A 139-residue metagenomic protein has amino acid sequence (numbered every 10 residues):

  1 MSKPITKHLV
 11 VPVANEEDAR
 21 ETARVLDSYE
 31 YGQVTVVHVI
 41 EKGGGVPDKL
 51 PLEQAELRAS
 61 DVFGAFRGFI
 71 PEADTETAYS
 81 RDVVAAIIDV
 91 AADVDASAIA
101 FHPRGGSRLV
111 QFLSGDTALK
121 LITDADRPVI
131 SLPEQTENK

Functional and structural regions predicted by a protein language model:
M1-A19, A125-K139: Intrinsically disordered or low-complexity boundary/linker segments at protein termini and domain junctions
P4-K49: Small/aliphatic-rich secondary-structure junction motif
T22-R24, V46-L52, A86-I88, Q111-F112: Short, well-ordered secondary-structure micro-motifs
Y29-E30, T117, A125-D126: Short, structured coil segments at secondary-structure junctions
T35-V37, D74-A78, I130: General small-molecule cofactor/ligand-binding pocket signal
L52-G64: Short, surface-exposed alpha-helical segments at coil->helix boundaries
Q54-A55, L113-A118: Charged helix-capping and loop-helix junction motifs
G68-F101, G106, L119, D124 (+1 more regions): Structural beta-alpha unit
